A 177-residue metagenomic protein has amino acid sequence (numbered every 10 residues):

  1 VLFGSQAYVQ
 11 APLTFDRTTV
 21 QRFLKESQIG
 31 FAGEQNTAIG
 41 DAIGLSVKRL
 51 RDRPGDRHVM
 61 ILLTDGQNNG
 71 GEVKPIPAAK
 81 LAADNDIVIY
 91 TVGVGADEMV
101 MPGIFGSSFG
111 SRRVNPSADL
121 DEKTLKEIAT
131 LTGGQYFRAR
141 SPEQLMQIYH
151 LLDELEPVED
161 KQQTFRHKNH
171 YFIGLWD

Functional and structural regions predicted by a protein language model:
V1-F3, Q21-F23, G44, V59-L63 (+3 more regions): Soluble periplasmic/extracytoplasmic beta-strand elements of cell-envelope proteins
V1-H58, E72-V73: Membrane-embedded segments
S5-V9, G66-N69, G95-M99, S141-L145: Solvent-exposed loop/turn segments at secondary-structure junctions within structured extracellular/periplasmic domains
D16-T19, S107-G110, E154-P157: Short, hinge-like loop/turn segments at secondary-structure boundaries
F23-G30, R49, R53, N85 (+5 more regions): Conserved, well-folded catalytic cores of nucleic-acid-processing and energy-transducing macromolecular machines
F31-T37, V59, G66-L131: VWA/integrin I-like adhesion module and closely mimicked acidic/polar interface patches used
K123-L155: Extended, hydrophilic extramembrane loops/domains of integral membrane proteins
V158-D177: C-terminal signal-anchor/stop-transfer transmembrane helix together with its immediate cytosolic, Lys/Arg-enriched
